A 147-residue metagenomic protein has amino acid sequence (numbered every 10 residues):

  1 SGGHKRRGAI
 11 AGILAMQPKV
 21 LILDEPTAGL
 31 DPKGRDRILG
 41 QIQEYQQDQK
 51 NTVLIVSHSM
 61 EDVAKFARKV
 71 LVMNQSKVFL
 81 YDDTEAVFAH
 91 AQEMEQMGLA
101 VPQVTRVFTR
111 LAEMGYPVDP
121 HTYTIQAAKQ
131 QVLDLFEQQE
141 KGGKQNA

Functional and structural regions predicted by a protein language model:
Q17: Conserved catalytic motifs of ABC-family nucleotide-binding domains
L21-D24: Catalytic Walker B motif of ABC-type/P-loop ATPase nucleotide-binding domains
P32-G34: Helix N-cap at the start of a conserved alpha-helix in ABC-type nucleotide-binding domains
S57-H58: H-loop/switch region of ABC-family ATPase nucleotide-binding domains
V63-K65: A short, surface-exposed alpha-helical micro-motif characterized by mixed small hydrophobic and charged/polar residues
Q75-S76: Conserved ABC ATPase "signature" C-loop
M94-A147: ABC ATPase nucleotide-binding domains
